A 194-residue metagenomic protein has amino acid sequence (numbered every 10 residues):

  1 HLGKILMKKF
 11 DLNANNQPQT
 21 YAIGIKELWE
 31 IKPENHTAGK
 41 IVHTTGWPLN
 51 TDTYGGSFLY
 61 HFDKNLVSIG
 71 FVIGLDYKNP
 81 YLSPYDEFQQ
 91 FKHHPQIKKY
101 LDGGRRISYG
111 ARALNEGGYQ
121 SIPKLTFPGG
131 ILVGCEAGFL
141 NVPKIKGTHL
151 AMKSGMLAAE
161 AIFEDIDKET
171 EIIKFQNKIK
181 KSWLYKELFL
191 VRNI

Functional and structural regions predicted by a protein language model:
H1-D102, G138-F139, S154-L157, A161: Predominantly flavin-linked oxidoreductase catalytic cores and closely associated redox partners
N16, N79-L82, S121-K124, V142-L150 (+2 more regions): Alpha-helix capping and helix-loop boundary segments enriched in small/acidic/polar residues
E27, I31-K32, Y109-A113, N177-K186: Short, conserved secondary-structure transition motifs
F71, G134-E136, I179: Active-site proximal loops enriched in glycine and acidic residues that flank catalytic Cys/His/Asp and coordinate
K99-G110, K168-K174: Flexible, glycine/charged-enriched surface loops at secondary-structure junctions
A111-V142: FAD-binding beta-loop-beta segment adjacent to the flavin cofactor pocket
G138-K144, M156, E160-I194: Active-site-proximal substrate-binding core of FAD-dependent oxidoreductases
